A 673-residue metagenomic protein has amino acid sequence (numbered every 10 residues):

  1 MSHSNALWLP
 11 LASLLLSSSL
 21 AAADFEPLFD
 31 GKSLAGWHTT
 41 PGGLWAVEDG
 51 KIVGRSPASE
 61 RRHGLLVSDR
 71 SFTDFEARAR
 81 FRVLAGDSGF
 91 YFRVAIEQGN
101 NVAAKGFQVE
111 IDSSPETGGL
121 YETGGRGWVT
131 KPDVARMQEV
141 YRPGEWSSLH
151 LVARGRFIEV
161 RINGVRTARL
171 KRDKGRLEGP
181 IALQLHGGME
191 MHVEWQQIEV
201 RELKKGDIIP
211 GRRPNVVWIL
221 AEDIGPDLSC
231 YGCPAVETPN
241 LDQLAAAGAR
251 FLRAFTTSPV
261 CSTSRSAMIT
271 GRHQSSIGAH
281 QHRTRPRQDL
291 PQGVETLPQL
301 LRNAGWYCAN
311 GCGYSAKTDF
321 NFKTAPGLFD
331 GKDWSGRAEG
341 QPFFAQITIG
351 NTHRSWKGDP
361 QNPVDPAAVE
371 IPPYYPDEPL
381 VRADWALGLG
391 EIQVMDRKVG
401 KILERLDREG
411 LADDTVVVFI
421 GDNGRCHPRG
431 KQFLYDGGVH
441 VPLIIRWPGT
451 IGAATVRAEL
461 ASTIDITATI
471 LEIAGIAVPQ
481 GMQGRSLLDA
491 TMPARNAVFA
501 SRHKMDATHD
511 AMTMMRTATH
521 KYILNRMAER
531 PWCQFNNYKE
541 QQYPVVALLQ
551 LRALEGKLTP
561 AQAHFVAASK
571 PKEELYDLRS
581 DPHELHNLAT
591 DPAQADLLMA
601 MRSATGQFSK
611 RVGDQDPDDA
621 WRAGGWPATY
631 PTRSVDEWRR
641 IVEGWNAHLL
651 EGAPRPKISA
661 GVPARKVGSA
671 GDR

Functional and structural regions predicted by a protein language model:
M1-A6: N-terminal secretory signal peptides that target proteins for export/translocation
W8-S19: Bacterial N-terminal signal peptides
L15, I208-A567, P571-E573, P582-S603 (+2 more regions): Formylglycine-dependent sulfatase
A22-I209: Carbohydrate-interacting regions of secretory-pathway proteins
G36, R78, R82, F90 (+7 more regions): Short alpha-helical functional segments enriched in proximate histidine and acidic residues
D49, G54-P57, D69, F92-V94 (+11 more regions): Pocket-edge structural micro-motifs
F81-V83, V94, A153-G155, G187 (+5 more regions): Short beta-strand segments enriched in hydrophobic/aromatic residues within well-folded beta-rich domains
S88, L598, R602-R622: Bilobed periplasmic-binding protein-like "clamshell/Venus-flytrap" ligand-binding domains
